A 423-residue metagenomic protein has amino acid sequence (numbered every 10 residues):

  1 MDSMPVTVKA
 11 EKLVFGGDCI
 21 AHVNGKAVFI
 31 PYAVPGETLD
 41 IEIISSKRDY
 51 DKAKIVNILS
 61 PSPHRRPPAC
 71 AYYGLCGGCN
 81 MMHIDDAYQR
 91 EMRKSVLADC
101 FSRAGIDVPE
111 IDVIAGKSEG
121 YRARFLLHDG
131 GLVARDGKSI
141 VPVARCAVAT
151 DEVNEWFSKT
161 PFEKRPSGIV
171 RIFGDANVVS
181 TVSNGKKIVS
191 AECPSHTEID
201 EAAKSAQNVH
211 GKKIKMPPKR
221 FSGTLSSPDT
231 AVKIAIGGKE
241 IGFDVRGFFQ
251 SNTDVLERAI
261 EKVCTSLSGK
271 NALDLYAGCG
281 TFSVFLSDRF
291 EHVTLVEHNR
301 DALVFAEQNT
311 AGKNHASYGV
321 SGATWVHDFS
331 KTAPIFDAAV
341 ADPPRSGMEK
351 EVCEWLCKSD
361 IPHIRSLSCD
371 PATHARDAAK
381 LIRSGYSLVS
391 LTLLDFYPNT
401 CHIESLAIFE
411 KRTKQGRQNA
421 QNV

Functional and structural regions predicted by a protein language model:
M1-P68, Y72, T150, S317 (+1 more regions): Terminal RNA-binding accessory module
D2-F15, C19, N177-V423: Rossmann-like S-adenosyl-L-methionine
C19-N24, G131-R135, A306: Short, acidic/hydrophobic/Gly-rich beta-strand patch recurrent on exposed beta strands that often constitutes part
K26, G130, G237-K239: Well-ordered beta-strand scaffold positions
E42-I44, H128, F173, E410: Residue-level recognition of conserved beta-strand edge/terminus positions
V56-P68, G74-R165: Extended interfacial segments that mediate partner engagement and assembly in macromolecular machines
I114-E119, F173, Y397-N399: A short beta-turn/loop motif at secondary-structure boundaries
P142-A176, I188-S190, S195-D200, G211 (+1 more regions): Internal alpha/beta scaffold segment
